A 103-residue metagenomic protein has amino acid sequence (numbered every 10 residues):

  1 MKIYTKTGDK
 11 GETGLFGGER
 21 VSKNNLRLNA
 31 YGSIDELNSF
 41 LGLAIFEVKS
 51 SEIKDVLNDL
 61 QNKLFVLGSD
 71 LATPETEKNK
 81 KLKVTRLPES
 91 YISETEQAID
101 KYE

Functional and structural regions predicted by a protein language model:
M1-E103: Phosphate/pyrophosphate-binding loop motifs in nucleotide- or prenyl diphosphate-using proteins
